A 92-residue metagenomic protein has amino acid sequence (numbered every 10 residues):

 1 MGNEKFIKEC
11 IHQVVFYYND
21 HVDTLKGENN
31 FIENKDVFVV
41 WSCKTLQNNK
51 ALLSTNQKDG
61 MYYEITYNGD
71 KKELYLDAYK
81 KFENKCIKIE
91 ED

Functional and structural regions predicted by a protein language model:
M1-L46: N-terminal non-globular leader segments, chiefly Sec-dependent signal peptides
Y18, E64, A78: Functionally constrained cores in energy, signaling, and assembly domains
K35-E73: Amphipathic, interaction-prone secondary-structure segments
K71-D92: A short, surface-exposed interaction/processing loop segment used at functional sites
